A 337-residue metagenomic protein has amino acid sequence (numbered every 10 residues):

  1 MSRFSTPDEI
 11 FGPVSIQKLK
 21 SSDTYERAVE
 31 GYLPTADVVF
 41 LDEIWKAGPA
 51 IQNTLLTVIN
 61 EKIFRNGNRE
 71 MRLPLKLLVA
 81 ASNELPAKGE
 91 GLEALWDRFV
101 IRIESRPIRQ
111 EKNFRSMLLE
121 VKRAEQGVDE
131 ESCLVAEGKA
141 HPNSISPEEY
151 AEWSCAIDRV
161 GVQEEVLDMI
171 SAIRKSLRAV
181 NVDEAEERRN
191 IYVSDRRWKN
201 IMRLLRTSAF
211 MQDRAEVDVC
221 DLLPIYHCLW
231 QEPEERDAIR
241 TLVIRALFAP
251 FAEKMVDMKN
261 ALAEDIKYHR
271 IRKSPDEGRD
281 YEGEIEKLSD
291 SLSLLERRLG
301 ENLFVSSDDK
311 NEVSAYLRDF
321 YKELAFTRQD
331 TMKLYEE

Functional and structural regions predicted by a protein language model:
M1-K20: AAA+/P-loop NTPase substrate/partner-engagement loops
S2, V29-G31, R69-E70, E93 (+2 more regions): Replace "in large, NTP-powered and nucleic-acid-processing enzymes" with "in large, NTP-powered factors and other
I10, L55, F99, I170 (+1 more regions): Residue-level signature of catalytic and energy-coupling elements of molecular machines, predominantly ATP/GTP-dependent
Q17-S22, V38-I51, T57-S144, S154 (+1 more regions): Canonical AAA+ ATPase core
R27-D37, L73: Short basic/glycine-enriched coil/helix segment immediately N-terminal to the Walker B
V128-D237: Basic, amphipathic alpha-helical bundle interface domains used for macromolecular binding and assembly
D183-K199, T207-E337: C-terminal engagement/docking regions of AAA+ P-loop ATPases
